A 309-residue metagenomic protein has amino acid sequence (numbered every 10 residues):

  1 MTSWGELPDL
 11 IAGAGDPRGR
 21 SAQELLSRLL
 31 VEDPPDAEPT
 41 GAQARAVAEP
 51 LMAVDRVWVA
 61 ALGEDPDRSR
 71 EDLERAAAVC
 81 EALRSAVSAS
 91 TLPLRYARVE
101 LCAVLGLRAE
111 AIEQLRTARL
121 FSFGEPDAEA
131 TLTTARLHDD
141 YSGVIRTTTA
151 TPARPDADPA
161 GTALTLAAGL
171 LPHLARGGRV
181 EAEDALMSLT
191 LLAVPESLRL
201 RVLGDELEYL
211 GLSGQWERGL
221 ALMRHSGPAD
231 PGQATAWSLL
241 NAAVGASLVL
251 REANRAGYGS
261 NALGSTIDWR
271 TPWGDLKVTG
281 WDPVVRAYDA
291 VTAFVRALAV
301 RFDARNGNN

Functional and structural regions predicted by a protein language model:
M1-L7, V47-A53, V87-Y96, S122-A130 (+3 more regions): Generic helix N-cap/helix-start motif at coil->alpha-helix transitions
M1-V79, Y288, A299-D303: N-terminal alpha-helical scaffold/docking segments in eukaryotic complex subunits
P8-A12, W58, Y96-E100, E129-T133 (+4 more regions): Amphipathic alpha-helical repeat scaffolds
L10-A14, W58-A61, C102, A135-R136 (+4 more regions): Residue at a conserved register position within TPR or TPR-like alpha-solenoid repeats
G15-P35, L62-V79, E100-T117, T134-A150 (+2 more regions): Helix-turn-helix repeat elements of alpha-solenoid scaffolds
V31-E38, V79-A89, R116-E125, T148-A160 (+2 more regions): Solenoid-like repeat scaffolds
T165-G219, R224: Long, well-ordered mid-to-C-terminal structural blocks that present hydrophobic/aromatic surfaces
D230-N309: C-terminal non-catalytic interaction modules
